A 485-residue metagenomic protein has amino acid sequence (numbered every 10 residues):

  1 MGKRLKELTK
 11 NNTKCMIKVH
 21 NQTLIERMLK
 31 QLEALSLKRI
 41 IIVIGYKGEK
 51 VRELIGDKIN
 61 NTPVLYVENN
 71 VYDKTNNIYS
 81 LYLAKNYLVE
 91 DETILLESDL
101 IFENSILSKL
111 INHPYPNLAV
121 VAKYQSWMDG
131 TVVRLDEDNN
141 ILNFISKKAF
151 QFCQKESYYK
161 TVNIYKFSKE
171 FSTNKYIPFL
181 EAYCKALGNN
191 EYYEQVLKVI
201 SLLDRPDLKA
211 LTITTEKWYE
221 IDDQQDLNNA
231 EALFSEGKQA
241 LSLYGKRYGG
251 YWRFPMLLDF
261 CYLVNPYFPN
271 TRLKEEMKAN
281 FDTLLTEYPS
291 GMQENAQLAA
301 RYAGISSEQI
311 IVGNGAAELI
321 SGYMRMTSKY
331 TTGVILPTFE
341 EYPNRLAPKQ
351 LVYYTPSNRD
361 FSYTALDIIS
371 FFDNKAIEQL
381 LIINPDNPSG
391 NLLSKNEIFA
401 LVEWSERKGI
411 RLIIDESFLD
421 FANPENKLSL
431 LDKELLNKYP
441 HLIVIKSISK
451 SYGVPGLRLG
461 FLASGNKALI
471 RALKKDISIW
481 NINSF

Functional and structural regions predicted by a protein language model:
M1-V51: N-terminal glycine-rich phosphate-binding loop and ensuing alpha1 helix
I59-T131: Conserved beta-loop-beta/alpha segment of the NTase-like Rossmann-fold superfamily that binds/positions NTPs
E103-L187: Conserved core of the sugar-phosphate nucleotidyltransferase
K109-H113, Y363-A376, P388-Y452: Active-site pre-lysine segment of PLP-dependent enzymes
Y159-T161, G291, H441-F485: PLP-dependent aminotransferase class I/II
N229-E287, K375-A376, I410: N-terminal "arm"/small-domain region of PLP-dependent enzymes with the aminotransferase-like
E275-E318: Conserved N-terminal alpha-helix of the aminotransferase class I/II PLP-enzyme fold
R325-I382: PLP-dependent aminotransferase-like
